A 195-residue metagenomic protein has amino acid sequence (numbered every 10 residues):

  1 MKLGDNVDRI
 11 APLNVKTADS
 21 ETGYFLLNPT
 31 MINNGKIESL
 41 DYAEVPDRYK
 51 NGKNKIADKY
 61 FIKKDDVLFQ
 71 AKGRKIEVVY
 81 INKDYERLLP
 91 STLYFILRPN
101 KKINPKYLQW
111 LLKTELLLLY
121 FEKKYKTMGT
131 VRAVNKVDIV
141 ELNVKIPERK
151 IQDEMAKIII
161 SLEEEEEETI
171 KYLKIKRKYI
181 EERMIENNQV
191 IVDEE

Functional and structural regions predicted by a protein language model:
M1-F25, E141-E195: Non-catalytic DNA-recognition/assembly elements of restriction-modification systems
G4-T17, I32-K64: Sequence-specific dsDNA recognition surfaces
T17-L26, S39-D47, Y60-I62, Y80-T92: Short, surface-exposed loop/turn microsegments at beta-strand edges and helix-strand junctions
P29-T30, N100: Structured loops at beta-to-helix junctions and adjacent beta-edge loops in soluble globular domains
I56-A57, D84, G129: A structural connector/turn signal
F69-K113: A short beta-sheet element
R87-F95, K126-D153: A short glycine-rich beta-alpha junction/loop motif
K106-N135: Short, positively charged
